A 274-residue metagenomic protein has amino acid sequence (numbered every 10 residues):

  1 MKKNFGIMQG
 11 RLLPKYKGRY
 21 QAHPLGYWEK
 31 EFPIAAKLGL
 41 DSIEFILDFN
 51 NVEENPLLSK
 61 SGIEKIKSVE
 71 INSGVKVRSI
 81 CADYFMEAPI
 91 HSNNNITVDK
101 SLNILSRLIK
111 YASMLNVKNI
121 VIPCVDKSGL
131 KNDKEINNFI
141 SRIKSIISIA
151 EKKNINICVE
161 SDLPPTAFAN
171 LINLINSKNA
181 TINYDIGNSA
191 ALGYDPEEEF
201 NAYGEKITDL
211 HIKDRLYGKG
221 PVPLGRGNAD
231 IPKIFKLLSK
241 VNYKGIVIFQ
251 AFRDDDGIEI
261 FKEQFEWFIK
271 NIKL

Functional and structural regions predicted by a protein language model:
M1-R107, S113, A169, S177 (+1 more regions): N-terminal pre-domain/capping segments
K3-G10, I43-F45, V77-A82, I120-I122 (+4 more regions): Hydrophobic faces of well-ordered beta-strands that scaffold small-molecule active sites in alpha/beta enzyme cores
Q9-L25, E54-L57, S92, I96 (+2 more regions): Gly/Pro-rich active-site loop or hairpin
L13, G18, S42, I80 (+1 more regions): Acidic/histidine-rich catalytic cores of soluble enzymes
G26-K30, V69-S73, M86-T181, A191: Active-site acidic/histidine proton-transfer and metal-coordination neighborhood in alpha/beta enzyme cores
A35, I43, E70, A112 (+6 more regions): Conserved, mostly hydrophobic/aromatic
L40, A112, V117, I207 (+1 more regions): A structural motif
L58-E64, V98, L102-L105, D133-I143 (+3 more regions): Charged helix-capping and loop-helix junction motifs
